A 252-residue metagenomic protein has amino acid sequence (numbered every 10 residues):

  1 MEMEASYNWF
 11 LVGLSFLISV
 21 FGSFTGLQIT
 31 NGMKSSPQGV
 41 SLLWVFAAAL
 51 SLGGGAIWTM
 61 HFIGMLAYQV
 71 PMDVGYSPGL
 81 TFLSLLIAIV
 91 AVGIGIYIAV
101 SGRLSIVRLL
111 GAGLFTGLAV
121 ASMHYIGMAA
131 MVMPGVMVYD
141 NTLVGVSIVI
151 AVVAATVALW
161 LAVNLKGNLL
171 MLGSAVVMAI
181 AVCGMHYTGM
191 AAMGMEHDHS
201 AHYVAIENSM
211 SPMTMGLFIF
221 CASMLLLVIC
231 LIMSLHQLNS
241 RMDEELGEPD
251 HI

Functional and structural regions predicted by a protein language model:
M1-I252: Peripheral, non-catalytic segments of secretory and membrane proteins
